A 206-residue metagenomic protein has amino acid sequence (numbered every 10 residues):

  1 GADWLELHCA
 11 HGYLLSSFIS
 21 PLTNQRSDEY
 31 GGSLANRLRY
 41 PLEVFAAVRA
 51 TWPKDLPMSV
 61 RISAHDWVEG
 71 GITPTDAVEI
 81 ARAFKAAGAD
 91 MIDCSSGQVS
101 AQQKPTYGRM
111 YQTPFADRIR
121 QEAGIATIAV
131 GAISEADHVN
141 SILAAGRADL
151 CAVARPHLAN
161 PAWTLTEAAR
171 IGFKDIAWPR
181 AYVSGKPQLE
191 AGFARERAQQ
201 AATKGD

Functional and structural regions predicted by a protein language model:
G1-D206: Flavin-dependent oxidoreductase catalytic cores
